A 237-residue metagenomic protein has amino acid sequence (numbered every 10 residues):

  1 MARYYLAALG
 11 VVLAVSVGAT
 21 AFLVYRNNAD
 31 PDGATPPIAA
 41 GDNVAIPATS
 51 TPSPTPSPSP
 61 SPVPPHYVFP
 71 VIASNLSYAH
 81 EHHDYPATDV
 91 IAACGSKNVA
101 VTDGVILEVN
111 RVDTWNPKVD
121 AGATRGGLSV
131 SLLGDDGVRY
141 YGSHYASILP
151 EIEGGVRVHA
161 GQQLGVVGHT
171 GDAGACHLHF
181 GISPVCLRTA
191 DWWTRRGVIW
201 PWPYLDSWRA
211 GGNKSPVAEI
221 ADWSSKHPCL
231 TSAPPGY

Functional and structural regions predicted by a protein language model:
M1-L13: N-terminal export and membrane-targeting signals
F22-S129, A160, A173, I199-P203 (+1 more regions): Surface-exposed, glycine-biased beta-strand/turn segments
H82-Y85, G134, H144, H177-H179: Histidine-centered active-site/metal-ligand motif
A87-D89, S129-S131, Y141, H179-G181: Soluble periplasmic/extracytoplasmic beta-strand elements of cell-envelope proteins
I91-A93, V99-A100, V109, G134-G161 (+1 more regions): Short histidine-centered loop motifs in beta-beta connectors
G104, G154-G171: Active-site-proximal beta-strands of protease catalytic cores
W115-A121, V167-H179, L187: Active-site loop architecture of trypsin-fold serine endopeptidases
H179-N213: A contiguous, mid-protein "functional segment" used to position or interact with cofactors/ions or partner subunits
